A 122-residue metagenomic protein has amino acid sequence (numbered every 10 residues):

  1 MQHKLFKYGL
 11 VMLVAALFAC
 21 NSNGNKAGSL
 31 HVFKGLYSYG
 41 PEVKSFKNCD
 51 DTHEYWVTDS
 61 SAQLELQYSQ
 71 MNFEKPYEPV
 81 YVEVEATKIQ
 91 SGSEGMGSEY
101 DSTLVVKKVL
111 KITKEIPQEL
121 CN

Functional and structural regions predicted by a protein language model:
M1-G9: Bacterial N-terminal signal peptides that target proteins for export
A16-A19: C-terminal motif of bacterial Sec signal peptides marking the signal peptidase cleavage site
N21-N23: Bacterial signal peptide processing site
N25, S29, K47-V80: Small beta-barrel nucleic-acid-binding modules, principally OB-folds
G28-K47, V84-A86: Structural detector for short beta-strands of small beta-barrel domains
G35, E74-G97: Flexible glycine-rich surface loops and low-complexity tracts that mediate binding to linear polymers
S91-N122: OB-fold/S1-family single-stranded nucleic acid-binding modules
